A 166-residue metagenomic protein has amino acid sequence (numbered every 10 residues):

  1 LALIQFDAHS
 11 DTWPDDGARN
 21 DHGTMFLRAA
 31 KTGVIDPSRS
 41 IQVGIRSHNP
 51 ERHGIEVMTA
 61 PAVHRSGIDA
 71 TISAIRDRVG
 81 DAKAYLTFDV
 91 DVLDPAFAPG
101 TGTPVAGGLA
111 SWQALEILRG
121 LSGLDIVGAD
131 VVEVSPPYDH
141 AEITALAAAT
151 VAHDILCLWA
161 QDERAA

Functional and structural regions predicted by a protein language model:
L1-A166: Conserved alpha-helical scaffold segments that buttress catalytic/binding sites
